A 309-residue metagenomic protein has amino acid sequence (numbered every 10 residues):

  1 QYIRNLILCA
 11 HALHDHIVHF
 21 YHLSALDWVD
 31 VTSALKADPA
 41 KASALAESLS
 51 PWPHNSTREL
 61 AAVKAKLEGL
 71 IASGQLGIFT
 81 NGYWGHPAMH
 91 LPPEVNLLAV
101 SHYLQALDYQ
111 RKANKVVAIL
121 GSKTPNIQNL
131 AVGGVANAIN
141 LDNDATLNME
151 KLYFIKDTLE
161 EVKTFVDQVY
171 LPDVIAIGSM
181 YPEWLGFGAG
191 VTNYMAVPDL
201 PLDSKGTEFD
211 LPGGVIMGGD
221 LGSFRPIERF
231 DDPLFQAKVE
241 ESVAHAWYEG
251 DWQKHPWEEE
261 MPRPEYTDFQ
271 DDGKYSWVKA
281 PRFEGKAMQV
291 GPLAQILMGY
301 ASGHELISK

Functional and structural regions predicted by a protein language model:
Q1-K309: Metal/cofactor-centered catalytic core regions of large enzymes
